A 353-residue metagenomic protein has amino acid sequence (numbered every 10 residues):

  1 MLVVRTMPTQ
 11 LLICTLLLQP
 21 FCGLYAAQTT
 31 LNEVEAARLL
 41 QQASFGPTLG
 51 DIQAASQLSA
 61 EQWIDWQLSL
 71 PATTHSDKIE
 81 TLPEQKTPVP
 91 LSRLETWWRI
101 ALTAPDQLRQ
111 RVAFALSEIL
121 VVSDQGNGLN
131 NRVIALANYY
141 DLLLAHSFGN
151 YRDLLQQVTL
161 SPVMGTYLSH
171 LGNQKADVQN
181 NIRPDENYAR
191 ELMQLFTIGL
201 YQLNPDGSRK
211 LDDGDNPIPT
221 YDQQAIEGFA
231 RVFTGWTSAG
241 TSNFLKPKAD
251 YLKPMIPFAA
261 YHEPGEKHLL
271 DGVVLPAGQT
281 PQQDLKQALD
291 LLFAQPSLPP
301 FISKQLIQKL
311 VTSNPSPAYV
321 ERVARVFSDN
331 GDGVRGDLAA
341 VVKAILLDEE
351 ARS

Functional and structural regions predicted by a protein language model:
M1-L11: Bacterial N-terminal signal peptides that target proteins for export
Q10-P20: Bacterial N-terminal signal peptides
L24-A26: Boundary at the C-terminal end of the N-terminal hydrophobic targeting segment
Q28-T30: Intrinsically disordered, low-complexity regulatory segments in eukaryotic proteins
N32-D51: Mature N-terminal segment immediately following signal peptide/propeptide cleavage in secreted/periplasmic
P47-H146, Y167, L171: N-terminal accessory alpha/beta regions
S56-S59, P83, R93-W98, N131-S353: Active-site substrate-binding loop specific to GH73 endo-beta-N-acetylglucosaminidase modules in bacterial autolysins
